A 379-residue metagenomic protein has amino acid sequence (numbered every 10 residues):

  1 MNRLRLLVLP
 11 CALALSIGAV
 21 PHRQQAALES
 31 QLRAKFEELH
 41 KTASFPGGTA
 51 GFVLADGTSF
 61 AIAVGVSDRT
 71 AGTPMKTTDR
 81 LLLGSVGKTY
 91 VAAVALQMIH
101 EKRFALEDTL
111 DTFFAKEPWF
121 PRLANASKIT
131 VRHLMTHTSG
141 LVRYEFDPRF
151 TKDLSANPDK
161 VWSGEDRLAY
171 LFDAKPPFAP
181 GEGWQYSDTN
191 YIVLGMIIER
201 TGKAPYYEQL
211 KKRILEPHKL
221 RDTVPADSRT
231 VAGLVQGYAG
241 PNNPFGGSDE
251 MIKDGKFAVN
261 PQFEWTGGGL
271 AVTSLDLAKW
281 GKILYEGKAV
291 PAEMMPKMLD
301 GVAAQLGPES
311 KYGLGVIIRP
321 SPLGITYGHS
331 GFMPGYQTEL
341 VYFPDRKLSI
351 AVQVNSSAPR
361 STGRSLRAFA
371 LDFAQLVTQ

Functional and structural regions predicted by a protein language model:
M1-V8: Bacterial N-terminal signal peptides that target proteins for export
V8-S16: Bacterial N-terminal signal peptides
L15-A26: Bacterial Sec-dependent signal peptides at the C-terminal "C-region" and cleavage site
A26-L81, G324, A374: Short, conserved catalytic-motif segment at the N-terminal edge
K41-G47, A71-H133, F178-S187, W265-G268 (+1 more regions): Short active-site loop at a secondary-structure junction that contains or immediately precedes the catalytic residue(s)
V66-D68, R122-P334: Short, surface-exposed loop or secondary-structure junction motifs that flank catalytic or metal-binding residues
H329, Q337-S357: Short, well-ordered beta-strand elements
S357-Q379: Short, gly/Ser/Thr-rich active-site loops of penicillin-recognizing serine hydrolases
